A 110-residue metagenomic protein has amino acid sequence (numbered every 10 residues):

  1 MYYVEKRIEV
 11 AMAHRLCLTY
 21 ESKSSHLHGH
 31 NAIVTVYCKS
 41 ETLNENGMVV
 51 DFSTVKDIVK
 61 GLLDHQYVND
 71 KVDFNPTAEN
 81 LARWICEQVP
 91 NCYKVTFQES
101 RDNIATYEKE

Functional and structural regions predicted by a protein language model:
M1-E110: Charge-rich, low-complexity N-terminal segments
